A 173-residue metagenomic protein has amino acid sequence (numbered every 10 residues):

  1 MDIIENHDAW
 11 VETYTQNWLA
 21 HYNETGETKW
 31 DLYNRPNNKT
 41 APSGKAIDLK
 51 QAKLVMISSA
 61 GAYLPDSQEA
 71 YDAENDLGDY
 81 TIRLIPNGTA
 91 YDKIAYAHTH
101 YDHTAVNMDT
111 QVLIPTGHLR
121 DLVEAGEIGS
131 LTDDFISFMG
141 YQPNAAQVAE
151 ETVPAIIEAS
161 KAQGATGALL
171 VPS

Functional and structural regions predicted by a protein language model:
M1-S173: Metallocofactor- and cofactor-centric catalytic cores in central/energy metabolism, strongly enriched
